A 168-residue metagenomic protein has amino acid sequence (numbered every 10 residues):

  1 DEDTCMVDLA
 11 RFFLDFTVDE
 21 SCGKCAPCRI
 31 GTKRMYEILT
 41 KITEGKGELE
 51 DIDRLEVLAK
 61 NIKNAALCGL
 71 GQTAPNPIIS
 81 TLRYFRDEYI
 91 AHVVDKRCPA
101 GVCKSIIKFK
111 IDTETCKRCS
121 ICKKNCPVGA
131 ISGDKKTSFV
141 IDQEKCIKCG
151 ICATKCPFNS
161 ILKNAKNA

Functional and structural regions predicted by a protein language model:
D1-K108, G133-S138: Ferredoxin-type iron-sulfur electron-transfer modules in oxidoreductases and energy-metabolism complexes
E2-D3, C116, K166: Generic structural motif
V7-A10, C119, V128: Short, well-ordered alpha-helical scaffold segments within catalytic/effector domains
S21-K24, E114-T115, E144-K145, K155: Short pre-active-site segment immediately N-terminal to redox-active cysteine/selenocysteine motifs in thiol-based
P27-K33, I121-S138, I151-N167: Iron-sulfur cluster-binding cysteine motifs and their immediate structural context in ferredoxin-like electron-transfer
A74, T115, A130: Active-site-proximal loop/turn and secondary-structure-junction residues that shape catalytic pockets, frequently
F109-E114, I141: N-terminal pre-triad scaffold of radical SAM enzymes
